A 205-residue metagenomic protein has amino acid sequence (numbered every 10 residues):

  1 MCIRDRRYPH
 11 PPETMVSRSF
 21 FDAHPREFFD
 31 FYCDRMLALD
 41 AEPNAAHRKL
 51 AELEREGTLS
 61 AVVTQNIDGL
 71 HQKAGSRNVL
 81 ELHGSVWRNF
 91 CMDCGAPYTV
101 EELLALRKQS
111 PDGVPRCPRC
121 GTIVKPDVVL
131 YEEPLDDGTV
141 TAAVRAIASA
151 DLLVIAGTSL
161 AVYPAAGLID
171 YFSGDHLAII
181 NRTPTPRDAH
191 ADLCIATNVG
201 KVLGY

Functional and structural regions predicted by a protein language model:
M1-Y205: Conserved catalytic core of sirtuin-type NAD+-dependent deacylases
